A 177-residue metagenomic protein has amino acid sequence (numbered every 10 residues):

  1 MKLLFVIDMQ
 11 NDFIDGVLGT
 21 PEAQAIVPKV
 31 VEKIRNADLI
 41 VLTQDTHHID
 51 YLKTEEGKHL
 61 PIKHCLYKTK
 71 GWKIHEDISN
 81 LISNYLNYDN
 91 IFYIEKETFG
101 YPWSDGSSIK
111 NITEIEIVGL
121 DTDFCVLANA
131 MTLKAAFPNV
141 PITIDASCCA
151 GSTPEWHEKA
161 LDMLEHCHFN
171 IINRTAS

Functional and structural regions predicted by a protein language model:
M1-Y93, T143, E158, D162 (+2 more regions): Active-site acidic carboxylates
M9, D45-T46, L120-T122, C148-C149: Active-site metal-binding loops of divalent metal-dependent hydrolases
K29-K33, A37, L127-F137: Histidine-anchored nucleotide/phosphate-binding helix
L52-T54, S104-S107, A128-N129, E155-W156: Short, well-ordered secondary-structure micro-motifs
K68-F124: Internal catalytic-core helix/loop-beta-alpha segment that presents or stabilizes conserved functional determinants
E116-L120, V140-P154, R174: A short glycine-rich beta-strand->turn/loop micro-motif centered on a GG-aromatic cluster
L133, C149-L161: Structured adenosyl-cofactor binding patch, chiefly the S-adenosyl-L-methionine
P138, F169: Short phosphate-binding/catalytic loops that engage adenosine nucleotides
